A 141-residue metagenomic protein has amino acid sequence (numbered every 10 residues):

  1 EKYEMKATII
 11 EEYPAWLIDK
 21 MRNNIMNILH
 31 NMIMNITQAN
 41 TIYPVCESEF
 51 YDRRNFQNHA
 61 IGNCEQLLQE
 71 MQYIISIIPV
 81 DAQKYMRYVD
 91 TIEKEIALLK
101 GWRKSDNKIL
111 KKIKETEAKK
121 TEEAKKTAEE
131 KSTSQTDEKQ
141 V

Functional and structural regions predicted by a protein language model:
E1-V141: Amphipathic alpha-helical assembly/interaction segments
